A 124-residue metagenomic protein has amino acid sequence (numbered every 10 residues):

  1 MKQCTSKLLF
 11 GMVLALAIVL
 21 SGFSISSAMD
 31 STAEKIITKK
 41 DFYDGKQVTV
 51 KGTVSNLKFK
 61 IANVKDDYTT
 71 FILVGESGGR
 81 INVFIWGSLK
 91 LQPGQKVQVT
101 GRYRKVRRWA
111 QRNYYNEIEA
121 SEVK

Functional and structural regions predicted by a protein language model:
K2-M12: Bacterial N-terminal signal peptides that target proteins for export
G11-G22: Bacterial N-terminal signal peptides
L20-K124: OB-fold and OB-like single-stranded nucleic-acid-recognition modules and their adjacent interaction interfaces
